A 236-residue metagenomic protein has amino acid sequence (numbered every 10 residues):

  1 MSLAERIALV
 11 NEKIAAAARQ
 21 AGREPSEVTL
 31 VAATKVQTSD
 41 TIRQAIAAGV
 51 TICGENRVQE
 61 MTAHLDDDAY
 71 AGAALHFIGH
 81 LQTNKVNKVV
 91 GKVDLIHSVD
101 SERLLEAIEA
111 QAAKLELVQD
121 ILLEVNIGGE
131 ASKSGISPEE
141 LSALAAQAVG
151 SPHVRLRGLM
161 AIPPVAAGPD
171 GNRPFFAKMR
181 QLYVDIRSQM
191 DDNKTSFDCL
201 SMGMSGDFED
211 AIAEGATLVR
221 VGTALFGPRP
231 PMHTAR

Functional and structural regions predicted by a protein language model:
M1-G206, I212-E214, F226-P228: Conserved alpha/beta-domain cores
T217-L218: Divalent-metal-activated hydrolytic enzyme cores
M232-R236: Active-site loop ensemble at the mouth of alpha/beta enzyme cores that anchors a bound cofactor
